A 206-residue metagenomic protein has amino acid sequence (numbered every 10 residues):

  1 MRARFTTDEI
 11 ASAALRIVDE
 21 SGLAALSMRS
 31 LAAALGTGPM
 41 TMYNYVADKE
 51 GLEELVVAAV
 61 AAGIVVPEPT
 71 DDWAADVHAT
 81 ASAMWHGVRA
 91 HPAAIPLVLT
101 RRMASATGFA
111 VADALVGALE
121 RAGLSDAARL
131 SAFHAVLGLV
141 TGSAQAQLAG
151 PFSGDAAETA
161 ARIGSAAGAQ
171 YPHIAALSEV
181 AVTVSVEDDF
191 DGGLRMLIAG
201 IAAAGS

Functional and structural regions predicted by a protein language model:
M1-D8, G205-S206: Actinobacteria-biased recognition of intrinsically disordered, low-complexity terminal regions
E9, A13-G51, L55: Helix-turn-helix
A58-G63: Short, basic, alpha-helical segments at the C-terminal edge of helix-turn-helix-like DNA-binding modules
I64, P92, P96, A144-P151 (+1 more regions): Short amphipathic alpha-helical interaction/hinge segments
V65-T107: Hydrophobic alpha-helical connector segments
T80, L97-A135, T141-A146, A160-P172: Amphipathic alpha-helical packing segments from all-alpha helical-bundle domains
A149, S153-S206: C-terminal peripheral helix-coil segments that are non-catalytic and often amphipathic
